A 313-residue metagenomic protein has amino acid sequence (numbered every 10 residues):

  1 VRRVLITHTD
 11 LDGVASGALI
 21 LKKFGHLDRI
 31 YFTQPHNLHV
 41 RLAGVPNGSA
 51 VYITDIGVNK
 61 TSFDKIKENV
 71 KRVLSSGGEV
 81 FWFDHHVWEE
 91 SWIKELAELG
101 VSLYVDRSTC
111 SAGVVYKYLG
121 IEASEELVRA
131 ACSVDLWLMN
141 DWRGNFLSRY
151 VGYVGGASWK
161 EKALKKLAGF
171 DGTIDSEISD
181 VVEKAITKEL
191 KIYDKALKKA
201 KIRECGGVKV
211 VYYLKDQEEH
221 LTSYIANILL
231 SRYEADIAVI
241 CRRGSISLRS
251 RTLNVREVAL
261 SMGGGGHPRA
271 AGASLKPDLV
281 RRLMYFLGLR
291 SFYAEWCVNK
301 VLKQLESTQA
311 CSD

Functional and structural regions predicted by a protein language model:
R2, E183-D313: Gly/His-enriched, cation/cofactor- and phosphate-binding structural elements
R2-P46: Anionic-ligand anchoring segments at beta-strand to alpha-helix junctions in alpha/beta enzyme folds, i.e., glycine
D10, I20, D55, D84 (+4 more regions): Divalent metal-coordination and catalytic microenvironments
H36, G57-T61, Q217-E219: Short acidic, S/G/P-rich loop/turn micro-motifs used as interaction or catalytic elements
V45-N69, V73-L74: Short, structured active-site "lid" loops
S75-V80: A short helix->loop->beta-strand "cap" motif at the edges of active sites that frequently abuts
W92-K160: Short alpha-helices
R129, L136-S223: Glycine-rich, Lys/Arg-enriched anion-binding loops that position phosphate/diphosphate groups for phosphoryl
